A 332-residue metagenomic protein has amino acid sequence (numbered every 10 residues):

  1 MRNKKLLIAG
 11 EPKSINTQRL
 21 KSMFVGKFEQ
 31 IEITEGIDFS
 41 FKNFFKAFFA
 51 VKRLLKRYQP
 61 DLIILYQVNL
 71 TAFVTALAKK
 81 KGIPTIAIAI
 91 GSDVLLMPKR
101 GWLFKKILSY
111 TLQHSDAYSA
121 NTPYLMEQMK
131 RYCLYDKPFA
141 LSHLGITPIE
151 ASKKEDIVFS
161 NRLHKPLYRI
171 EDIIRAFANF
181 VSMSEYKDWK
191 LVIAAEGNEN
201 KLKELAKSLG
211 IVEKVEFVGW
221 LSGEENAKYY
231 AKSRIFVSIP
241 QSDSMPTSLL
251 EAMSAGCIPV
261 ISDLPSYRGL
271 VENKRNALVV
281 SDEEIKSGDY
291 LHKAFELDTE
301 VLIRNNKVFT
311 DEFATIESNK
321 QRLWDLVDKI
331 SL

Functional and structural regions predicted by a protein language model:
L65-T71: Short His-centered aromatic/hydrophobic patch
A87-I90, Q113-E150: Donor nucleotide-sugar binding/catalytic pocket of nucleotide-sugar-dependent glycosyltransferases
E150-N179, L191-V192: Conserved donor-binding/catalytic core segment of Leloir-type glycosyltransferases
W189-K203, G219: Glycosyltransferase donor-sugar binding loop
K203-L221: Nucleotide-activated donor-binding/catalytic signature segment of Leloir-type glycosyltransferases, i.e., the conserved
Q241-S242: Aromatic "clamp/platform" in nucleotide-sugar-dependent glycosyltransferases that forms part of the donor/acceptor
I258-I261: Short hydrophobic beta-strand element within catalytic cores of glycosyltransferases and related nucleotide-activated
V271-I285, H292-D298: Conserved acidic donor-binding segment of nucleotide-sugar-dependent glycosyltransferases
